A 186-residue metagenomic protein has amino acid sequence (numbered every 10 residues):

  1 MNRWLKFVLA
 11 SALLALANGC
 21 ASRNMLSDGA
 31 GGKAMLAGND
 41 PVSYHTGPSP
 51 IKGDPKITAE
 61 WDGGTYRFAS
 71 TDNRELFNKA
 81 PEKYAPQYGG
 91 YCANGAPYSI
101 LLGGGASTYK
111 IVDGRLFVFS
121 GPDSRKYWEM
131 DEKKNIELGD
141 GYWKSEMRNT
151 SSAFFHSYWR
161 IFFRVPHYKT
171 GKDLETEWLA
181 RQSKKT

Functional and structural regions predicted by a protein language model:
M1-V8: Bacterial N-terminal signal peptides that target proteins for export
V8-L16: Bacterial N-terminal signal peptides
C20-D62, E82-T186: Intrinsically disordered, low-complexity terminal tails and linkers in eukaryotic proteins, enriched in charged/polar
D62-S70: Short, well-structured hydrophobic secondary-structure segments
F68, E75-L76: Mature extracytoplasmic domains of secretory-pathway proteins
S70-D72, P81: Generic secondary-structure microfeatures
D72-N73, D123: Acidic glycine-/aspartate-rich tracts in secreted/extracellular proteins
